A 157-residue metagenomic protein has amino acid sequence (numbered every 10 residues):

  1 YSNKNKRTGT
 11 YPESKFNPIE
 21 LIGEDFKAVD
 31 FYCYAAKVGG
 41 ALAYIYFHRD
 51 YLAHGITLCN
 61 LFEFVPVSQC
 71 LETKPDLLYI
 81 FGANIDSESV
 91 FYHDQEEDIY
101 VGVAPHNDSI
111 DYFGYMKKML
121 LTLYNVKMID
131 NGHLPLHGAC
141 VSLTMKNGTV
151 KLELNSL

Functional and structural regions predicted by a protein language model:
Y1-V150: A noncatalytic interaction/capping subdomain that flanks phosphate/NTP-handling catalytic cores
K151-L157: Basic (Lys/Arg-enriched) interaction patch that binds polyanionic ligands
